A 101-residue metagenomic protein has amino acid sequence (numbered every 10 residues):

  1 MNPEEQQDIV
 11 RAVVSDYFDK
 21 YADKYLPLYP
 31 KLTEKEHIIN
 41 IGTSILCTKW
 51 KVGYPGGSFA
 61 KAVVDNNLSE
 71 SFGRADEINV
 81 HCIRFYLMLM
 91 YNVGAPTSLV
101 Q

Functional and structural regions predicted by a protein language model:
M1-D16, L32-H37, P55, F59 (+2 more regions): Alpha-helix boundary/N-cap detector
D8, A12, D16, K20 (+5 more regions): Charged/polar, solvent-exposed surface patches and flexible loops
Y21-R74: Amphipathic alpha-helical interaction modules
F72-Q101: Amphipathic alpha-helical binding modules
